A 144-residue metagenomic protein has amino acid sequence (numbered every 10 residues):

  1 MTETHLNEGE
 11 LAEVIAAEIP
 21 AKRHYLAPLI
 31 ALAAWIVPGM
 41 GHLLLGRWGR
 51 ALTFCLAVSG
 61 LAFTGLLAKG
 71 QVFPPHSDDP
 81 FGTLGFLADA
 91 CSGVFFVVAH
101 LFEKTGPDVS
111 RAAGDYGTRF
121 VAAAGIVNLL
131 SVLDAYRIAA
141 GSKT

Functional and structural regions predicted by a protein language model:
T2-A31, F54-T144: Transmembrane helix recognition focused on a "late"/terminal membrane span
A33-G39: Hydrophobic, membrane-inserted alpha-helices
V37, T53-F54: A general structural signal for well-ordered alpha-helical packing
G39-M40, F63: Alpha-helical transmembrane segments of multipass membrane proteins
M40, L45, G117, V121: Conserved aromatic-histidine-acidic binding/catalytic patches
L43-T53: Membrane-interface helix starts
